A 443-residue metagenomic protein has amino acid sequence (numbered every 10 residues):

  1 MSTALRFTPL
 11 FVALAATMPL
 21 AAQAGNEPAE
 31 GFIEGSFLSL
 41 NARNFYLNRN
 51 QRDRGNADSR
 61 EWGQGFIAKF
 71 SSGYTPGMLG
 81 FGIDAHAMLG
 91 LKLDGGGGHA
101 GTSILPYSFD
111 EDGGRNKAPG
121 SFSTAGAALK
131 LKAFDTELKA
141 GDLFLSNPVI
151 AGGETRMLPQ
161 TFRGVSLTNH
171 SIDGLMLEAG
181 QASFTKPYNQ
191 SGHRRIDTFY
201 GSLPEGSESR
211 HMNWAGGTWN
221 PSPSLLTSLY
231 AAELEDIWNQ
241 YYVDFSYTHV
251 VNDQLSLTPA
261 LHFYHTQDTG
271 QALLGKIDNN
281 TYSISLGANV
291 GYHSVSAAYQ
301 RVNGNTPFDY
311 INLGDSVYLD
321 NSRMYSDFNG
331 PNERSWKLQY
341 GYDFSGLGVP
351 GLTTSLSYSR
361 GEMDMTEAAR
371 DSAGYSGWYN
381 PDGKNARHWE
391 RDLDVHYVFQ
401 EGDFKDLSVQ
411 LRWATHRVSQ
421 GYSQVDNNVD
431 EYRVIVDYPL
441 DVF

Functional and structural regions predicted by a protein language model:
M18-D142, L393-Q400, S408-F443: Beta-barrel outer-membrane channel/assembly domains of diderm bacteria
E34, D58-F66, S121-A125, P159-R163 (+6 more regions): Residues that define the transmembrane beta-barrel architecture of outer-membrane proteins
L38, G77-G80, D135-K139, G174-E178 (+8 more regions): Repeated loop/turn-to-beta-strand initiation elements of outer-membrane beta-barrel proteins
L40, F66-S72, A127-L131, V165-N169 (+7 more regions): Residues on the lipid-exposed face of transmembrane beta-strands in outer-membrane beta-barrel proteins
N44-Y46, L138-G152, L177-A179, A215 (+4 more regions): Transmembrane beta-strand segments that form the barrel wall of outer-membrane beta-barrel proteins
F70-S103, G114-R194, W219-S224, S296-A297 (+1 more regions): Outer membrane beta-barrel
L91-L93, E178-S202, G206-E208, Q254-P331 (+2 more regions): Outer-membrane beta-barrel translocator/channel fold
Y299-H396, Q400: C-terminal structural cap/anchor segments
